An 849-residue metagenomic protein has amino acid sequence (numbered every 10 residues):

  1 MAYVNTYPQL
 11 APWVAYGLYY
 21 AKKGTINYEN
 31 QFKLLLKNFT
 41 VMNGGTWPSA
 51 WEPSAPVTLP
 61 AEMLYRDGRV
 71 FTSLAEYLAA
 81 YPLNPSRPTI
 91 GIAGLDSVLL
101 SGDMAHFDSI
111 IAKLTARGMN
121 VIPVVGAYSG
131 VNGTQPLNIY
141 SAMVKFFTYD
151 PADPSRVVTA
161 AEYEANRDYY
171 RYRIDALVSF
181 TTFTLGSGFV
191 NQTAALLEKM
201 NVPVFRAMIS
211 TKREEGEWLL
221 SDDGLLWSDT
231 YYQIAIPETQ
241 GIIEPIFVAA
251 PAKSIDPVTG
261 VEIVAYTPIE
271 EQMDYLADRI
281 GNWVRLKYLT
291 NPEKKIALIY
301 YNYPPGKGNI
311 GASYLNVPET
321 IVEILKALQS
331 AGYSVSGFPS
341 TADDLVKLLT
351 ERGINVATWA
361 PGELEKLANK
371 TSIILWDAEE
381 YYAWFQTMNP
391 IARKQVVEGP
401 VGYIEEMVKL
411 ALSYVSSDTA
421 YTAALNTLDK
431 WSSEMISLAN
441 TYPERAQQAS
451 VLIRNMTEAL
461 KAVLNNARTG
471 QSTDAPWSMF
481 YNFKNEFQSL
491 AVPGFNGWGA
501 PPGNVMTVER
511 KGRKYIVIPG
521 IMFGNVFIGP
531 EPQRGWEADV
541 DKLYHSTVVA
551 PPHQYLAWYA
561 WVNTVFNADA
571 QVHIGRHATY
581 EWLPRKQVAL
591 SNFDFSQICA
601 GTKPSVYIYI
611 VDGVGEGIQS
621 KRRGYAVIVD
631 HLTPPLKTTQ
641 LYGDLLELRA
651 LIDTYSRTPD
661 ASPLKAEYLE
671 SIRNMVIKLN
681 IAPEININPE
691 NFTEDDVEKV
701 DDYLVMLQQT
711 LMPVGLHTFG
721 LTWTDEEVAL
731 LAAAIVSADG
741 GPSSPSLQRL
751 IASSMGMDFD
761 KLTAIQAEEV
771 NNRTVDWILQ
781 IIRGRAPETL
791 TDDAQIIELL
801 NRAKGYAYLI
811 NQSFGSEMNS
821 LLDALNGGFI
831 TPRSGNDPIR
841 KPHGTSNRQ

Functional and structural regions predicted by a protein language model:
M1-Q849: Ligand/cofactor-recognition surfaces for anionic moieties
